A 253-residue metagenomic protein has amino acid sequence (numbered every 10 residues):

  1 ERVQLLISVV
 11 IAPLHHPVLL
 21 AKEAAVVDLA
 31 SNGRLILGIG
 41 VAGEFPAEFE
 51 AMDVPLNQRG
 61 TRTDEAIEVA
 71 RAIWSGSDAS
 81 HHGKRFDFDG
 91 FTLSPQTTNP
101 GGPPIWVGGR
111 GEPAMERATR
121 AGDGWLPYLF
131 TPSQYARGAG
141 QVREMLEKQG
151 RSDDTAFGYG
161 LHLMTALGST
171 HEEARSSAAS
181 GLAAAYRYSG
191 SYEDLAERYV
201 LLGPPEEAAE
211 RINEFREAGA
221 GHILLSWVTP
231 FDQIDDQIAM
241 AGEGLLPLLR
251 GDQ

Functional and structural regions predicted by a protein language model:
E1-Q253: Active-site-adjacent structural elements that line small-molecule/cofactor binding pockets in enzymes
